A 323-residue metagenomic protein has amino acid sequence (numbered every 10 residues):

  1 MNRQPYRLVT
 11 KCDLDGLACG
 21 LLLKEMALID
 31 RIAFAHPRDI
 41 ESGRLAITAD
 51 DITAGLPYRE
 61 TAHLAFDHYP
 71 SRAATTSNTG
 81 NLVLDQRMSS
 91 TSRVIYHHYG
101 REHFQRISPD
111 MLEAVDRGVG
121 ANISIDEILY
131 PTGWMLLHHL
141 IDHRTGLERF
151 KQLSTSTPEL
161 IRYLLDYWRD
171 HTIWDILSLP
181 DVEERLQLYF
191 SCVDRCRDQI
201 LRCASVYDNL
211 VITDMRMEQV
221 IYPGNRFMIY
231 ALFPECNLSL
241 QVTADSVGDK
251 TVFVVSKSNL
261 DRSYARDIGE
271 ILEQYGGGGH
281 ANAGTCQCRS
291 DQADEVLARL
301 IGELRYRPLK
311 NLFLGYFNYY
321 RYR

Functional and structural regions predicted by a protein language model:
M1-E148, Q187, S205-M217, P223-M228 (+2 more regions): Replace "Mg2+/Mn2+-dependent" with "divalent metal-dependent
P131-Y189: Accessory alpha-helical/coil subdomains and C-terminal extensions that flank or cap enzyme catalytic cores
R169-T213, Q219-V220: Internal, well-folded beta-alpha domain core
